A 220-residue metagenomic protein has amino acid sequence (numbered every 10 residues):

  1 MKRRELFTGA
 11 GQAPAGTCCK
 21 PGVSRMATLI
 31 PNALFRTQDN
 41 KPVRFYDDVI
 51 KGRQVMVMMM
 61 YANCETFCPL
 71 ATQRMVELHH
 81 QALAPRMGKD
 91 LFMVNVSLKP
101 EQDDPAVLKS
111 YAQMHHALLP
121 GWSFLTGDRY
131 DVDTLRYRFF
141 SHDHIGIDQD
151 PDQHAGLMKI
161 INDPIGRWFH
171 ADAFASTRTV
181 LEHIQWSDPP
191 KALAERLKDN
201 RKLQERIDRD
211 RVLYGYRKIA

Functional and structural regions predicted by a protein language model:
M1-F7: Twin-arginine (Tat) signal peptide motif
F7-G11, G16-F45, F174-A220: Non-globular targeting/processing and membrane-anchoring segments
T28-L29, R53-Q54, Q153-A155: Short, small/polar residue-rich loop motifs at catalytic or cofactor-binding pockets
F45-A71, M75: Short active-site neighborhood of thiol/selenol oxidoreductases, capturing the structured segment around
D47-V49, M60-N63, S97-P100, T126-D128 (+1 more regions): A mature extracytoplasmic/lumenal domain signature
M56-M58, M93-S97, L157-I160: Soluble periplasmic/extracytoplasmic beta-strand elements of cell-envelope proteins
A71-L135: Structural microenvironment flanking redox-active thiols in thiol-disulfide oxidoreductases
L118-T179, Q185, L193: Thiol/selenol-based redox catalytic cores and closely related redox-interacting motifs
